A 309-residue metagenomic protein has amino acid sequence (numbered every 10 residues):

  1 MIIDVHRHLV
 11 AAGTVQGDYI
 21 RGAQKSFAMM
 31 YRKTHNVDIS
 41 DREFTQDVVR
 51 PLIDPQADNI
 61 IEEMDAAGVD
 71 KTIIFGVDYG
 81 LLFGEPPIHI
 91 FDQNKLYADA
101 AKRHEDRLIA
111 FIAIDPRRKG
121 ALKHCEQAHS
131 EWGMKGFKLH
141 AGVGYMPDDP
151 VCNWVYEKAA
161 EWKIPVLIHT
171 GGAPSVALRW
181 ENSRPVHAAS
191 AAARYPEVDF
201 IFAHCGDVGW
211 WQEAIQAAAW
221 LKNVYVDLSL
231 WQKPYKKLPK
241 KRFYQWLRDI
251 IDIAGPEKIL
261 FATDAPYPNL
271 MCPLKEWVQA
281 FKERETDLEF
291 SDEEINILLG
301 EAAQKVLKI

Functional and structural regions predicted by a protein language model:
M1-I3, A12-A66, E126-Q127, D249 (+2 more regions): Mid-to-C-terminal alpha-helical segments outside catalytic/metal-binding sites
H6, M64, Y97, A110 (+7 more regions): Conserved, mostly hydrophobic/aromatic
V10-G13, Y79-L82, P116-G120, G172-V176 (+3 more regions): Active-site environment of divalent metal-dependent phosphoester hydrolases
G13-Y19, E85-P86, K123-C125, L178-W180 (+3 more regions): Short aromatic-enriched loop/helix-cap "lid" or pocket-rim segments at secondary-structure transitions that line
R32-L52, N59-G84, R107-A113, K135-G136 (+1 more regions): Divalent metal-dependent hydrolysis catalytic cores, especially in the metallo-beta-lactamase
A57-I61, N94-A101, C125-E126, C152 (+5 more regions): Generic structural signal for well-ordered alpha-helices, preferentially at hydrophobic/aromatic core positions
D70-S183, K233: Active-site gating/metal-coordination segments in enzymes
E131-G136, G144-L260: Catalytic pocket-lining loop regions of alpha/beta-barrel enzymes, especially the amidohydrolase/enolase/GH5 lineages
